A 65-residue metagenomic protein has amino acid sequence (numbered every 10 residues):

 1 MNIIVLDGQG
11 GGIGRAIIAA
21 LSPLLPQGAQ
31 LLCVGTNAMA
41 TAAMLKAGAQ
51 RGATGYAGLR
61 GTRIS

Functional and structural regions predicted by a protein language model:
M1-N2, P26: Gram-positive cell-envelope targeting signals
N2-G8: Short glycine-rich or small-residue beta-strand-to-loop segments that form or flank ligand, phosphate, metal/Fe-S
G8-Q9, T36: Structured loop/turn residues at secondary-structure junctions
G10-I17, T41-A42: Short glycine/serine/threonine-rich phosphate/pyrophosphate-binding segments that cradle anionic phosphate groups
A20-G28: A short, Lys/Arg-enriched amphipathic alpha-helix followed by its capping loop at the start of a domain
P23-L24, R63-S65: Alpha-helix C-terminal capping segments
G28-T54: N-terminal beta-loop-helix "entrance" segment that forms/cooperates in small-molecule cofactor or anionic ligand
G52-I64: Short acidic low-complexity segments
